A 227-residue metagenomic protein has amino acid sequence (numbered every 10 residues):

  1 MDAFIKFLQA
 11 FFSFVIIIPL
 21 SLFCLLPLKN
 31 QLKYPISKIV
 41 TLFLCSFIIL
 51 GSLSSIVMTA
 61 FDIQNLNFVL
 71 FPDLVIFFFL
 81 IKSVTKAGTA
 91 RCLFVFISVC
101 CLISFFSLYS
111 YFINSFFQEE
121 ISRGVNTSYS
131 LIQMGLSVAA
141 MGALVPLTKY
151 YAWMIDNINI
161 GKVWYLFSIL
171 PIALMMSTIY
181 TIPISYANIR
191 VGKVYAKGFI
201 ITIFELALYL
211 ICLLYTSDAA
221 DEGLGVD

Functional and structural regions predicted by a protein language model:
M1-I17: Hydrophobic transmembrane alpha-helical segments in integral membrane proteins
I18-V40, S52-G192: Juxtamembrane segments at transmembrane-helix boundaries in multi-pass signal-transduction membrane proteins
L44-S52: N-terminal hydrophobic segments of proteins, predominantly signal-anchor/transmembrane helices of inner/organellar
I200-C212: Alpha-helical membrane-embedded segments
Y215-D221: Conserved small/polar residues in nucleotide/adenosyl-binding loops
